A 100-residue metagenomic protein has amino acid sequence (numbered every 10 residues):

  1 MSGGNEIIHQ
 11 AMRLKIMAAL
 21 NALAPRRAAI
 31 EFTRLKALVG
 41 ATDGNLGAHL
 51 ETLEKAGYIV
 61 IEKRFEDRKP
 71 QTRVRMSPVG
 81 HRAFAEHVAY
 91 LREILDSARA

Functional and structural regions predicted by a protein language model:
M1-G3, N21-A22, R82-A100: Amphipathic alpha-helical dimerization/coiled-coil segments that flank or bridge DNA-binding/regulatory modules
G4-T42: N-terminal helix-turn-helix DNA-binding core of bacterial DNA-binding proteins
H9, H49, H87: Histidine-centered active-site/metal-ligand motif
K15, V60, R75: Conserved beta-strand segments that form the floor/walls of ligand-binding pockets within enzyme and binding domains
T33-K63, R68-K69: Canonical helix-turn-helix DNA-binding module
E66-H87: Basic, amphipathic "hinge/linker" alpha-helix immediately C-terminal to the N-terminal HTH DNA-binding motif
